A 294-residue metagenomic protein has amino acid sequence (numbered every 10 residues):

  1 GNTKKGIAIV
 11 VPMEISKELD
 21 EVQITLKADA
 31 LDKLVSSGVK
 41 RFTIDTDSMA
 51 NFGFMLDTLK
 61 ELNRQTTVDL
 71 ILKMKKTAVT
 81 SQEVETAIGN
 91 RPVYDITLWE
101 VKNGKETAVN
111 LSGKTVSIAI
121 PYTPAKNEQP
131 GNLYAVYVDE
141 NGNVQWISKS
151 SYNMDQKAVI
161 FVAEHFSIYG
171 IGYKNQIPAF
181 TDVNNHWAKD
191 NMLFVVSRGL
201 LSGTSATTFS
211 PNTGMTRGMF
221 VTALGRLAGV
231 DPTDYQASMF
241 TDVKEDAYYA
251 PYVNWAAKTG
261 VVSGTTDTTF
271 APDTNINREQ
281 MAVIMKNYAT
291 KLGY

Functional and structural regions predicted by a protein language model:
G1-N141: Proteolytic processing hotspots in large secreted/extracellular or virion-associated proteins and select intracellular
N110-V116, N153-G170, Y248-Y252: Extracellular interaction modules
E140-G142, M154, S197: Short, ordered coil/turn segments that flank beta-strands lining enzyme active or ligand-binding pockets
G142-K149: Surface-exposed loop/edge segments in extracytoplasmic proteins
E164-K189, S197, S202-V221, G225-P251 (+2 more regions): Feature responds to low-complexity, polar/acidic, surface-exposed segments characteristic of secreted/exported proteins
A256: Aromatic-glycine hotspot motif
